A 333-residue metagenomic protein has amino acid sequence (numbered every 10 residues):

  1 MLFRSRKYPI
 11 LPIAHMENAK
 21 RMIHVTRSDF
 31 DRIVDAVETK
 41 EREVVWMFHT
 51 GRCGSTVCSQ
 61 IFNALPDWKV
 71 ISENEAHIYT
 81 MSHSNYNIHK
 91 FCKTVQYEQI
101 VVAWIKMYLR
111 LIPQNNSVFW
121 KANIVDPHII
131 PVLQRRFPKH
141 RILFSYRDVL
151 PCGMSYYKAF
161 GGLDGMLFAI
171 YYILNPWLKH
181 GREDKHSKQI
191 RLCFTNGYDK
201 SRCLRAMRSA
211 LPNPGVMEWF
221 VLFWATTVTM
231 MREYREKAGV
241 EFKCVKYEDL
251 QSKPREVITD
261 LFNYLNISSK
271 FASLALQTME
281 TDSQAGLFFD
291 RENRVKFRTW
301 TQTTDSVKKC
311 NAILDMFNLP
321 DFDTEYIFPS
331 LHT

Functional and structural regions predicted by a protein language model:
M1-A103: PAPS-dependent sulfotransferase catalytic core
M1-V37, K185-K246, L250-T333: PAPS-dependent sulfotransferases, especially Golgi type II membrane carbohydrate sulfotransferases
V45, I71, R141-F144, K243-V245: Hydrophobic/aromatic beta-strand patches that form the interior of the parallel beta-sheet core in alpha/beta enzyme
T50, Q60-P127, R135, G165 (+3 more regions): PAPS-dependent sulfation machinery
G51-C53, E75-I78, I124-P127, D148-C152 (+2 more regions): Short, solvent-exposed loop/turn segments at secondary-structure junctions
I61-P66, P131-L143, T259-Y264: Short, surface-exposed basic-aromatic patches at helix termini and helix-loop junctions that form
S82-S84, M154-A159, D164-G165, V257-I258: Short aromatic-enriched loop/helix-cap "lid" or pocket-rim segments at secondary-structure transitions that line
L133-A159: Conserved phosphate-donor/acceptor-positioning beta-strand/loop module used by diverse small-molecule
